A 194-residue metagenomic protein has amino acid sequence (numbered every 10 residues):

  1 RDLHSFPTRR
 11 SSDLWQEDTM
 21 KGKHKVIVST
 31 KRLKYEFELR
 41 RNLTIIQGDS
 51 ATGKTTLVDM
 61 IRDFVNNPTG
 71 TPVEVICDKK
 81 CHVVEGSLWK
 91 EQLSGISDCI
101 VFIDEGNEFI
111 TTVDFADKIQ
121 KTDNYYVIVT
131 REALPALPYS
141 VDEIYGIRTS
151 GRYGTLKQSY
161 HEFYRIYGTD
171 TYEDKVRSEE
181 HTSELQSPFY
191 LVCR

Functional and structural regions predicted by a protein language model:
H4-S11, H181-Q186, C193: Short, small-residue-biased leader/transition segments that mark boundaries at the very start of proteins
W15-Y35, T155-D170: N-terminal pre-Walker A segment at the start of P-loop NTPase domains
S50: The conserved Walker
K54: Conserved lysine of the Walker
L57-D59: Post-Walker A alpha-helix
W89-V113: Conserved P-loop NTPase "ATPase switch" module shared by AAA+ and STAND
I119-R148: Sensor-1/coupling segment of RecA-like P-loop NTPase cores
Y139-Y164: A short helix-turn-beta junction within AAA+ P-loop NTPase domains corresponding to the substrate/partner-engaging
